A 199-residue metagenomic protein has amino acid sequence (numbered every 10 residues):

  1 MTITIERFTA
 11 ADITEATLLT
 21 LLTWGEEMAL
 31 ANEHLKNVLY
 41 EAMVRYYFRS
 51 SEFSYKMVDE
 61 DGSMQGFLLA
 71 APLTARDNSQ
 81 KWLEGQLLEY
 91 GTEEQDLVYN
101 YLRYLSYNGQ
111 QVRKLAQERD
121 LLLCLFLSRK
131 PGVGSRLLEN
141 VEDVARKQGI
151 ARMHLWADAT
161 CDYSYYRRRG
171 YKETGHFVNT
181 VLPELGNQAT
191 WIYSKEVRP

Functional and structural regions predicted by a protein language model:
I3-L18, A29, L73: A short beta-loop-alpha structural element at the N-terminal edge of CoA-dependent acyl/N-acetyltransferase catalytic
L18-H34, Y46: Helix-loop element at the rim of GNAT/NAT acetyltransferase active sites that forms part of the acceptor-substrate
E33-S54, E60, M64, L69: Active-site rim helix/loop that mediates acceptor-substrate recognition in acyltransferases
E52-K56, F67, D120, L125 (+1 more regions): Short hydrophobic/aromatic beta-strand element in the GNAT-like acyltransferase core that lines or flanks the acyl-donor
T74-L125, V181-L185: Conserved acyl-donor/pantetheine-binding loop and adjacent beta-alpha core of acyl/acetyltransferases and related
Q117-L122, A145-D158: Conserved GNAT acetyl-CoA-binding A-motif
P131-D143, R168: Conserved acetyl-CoA-binding loop-helix of GNAT-fold acetyltransferases
A151-Y163, R169, N179-P199: C-terminal "cap" of GNAT-fold acetyltransferases
